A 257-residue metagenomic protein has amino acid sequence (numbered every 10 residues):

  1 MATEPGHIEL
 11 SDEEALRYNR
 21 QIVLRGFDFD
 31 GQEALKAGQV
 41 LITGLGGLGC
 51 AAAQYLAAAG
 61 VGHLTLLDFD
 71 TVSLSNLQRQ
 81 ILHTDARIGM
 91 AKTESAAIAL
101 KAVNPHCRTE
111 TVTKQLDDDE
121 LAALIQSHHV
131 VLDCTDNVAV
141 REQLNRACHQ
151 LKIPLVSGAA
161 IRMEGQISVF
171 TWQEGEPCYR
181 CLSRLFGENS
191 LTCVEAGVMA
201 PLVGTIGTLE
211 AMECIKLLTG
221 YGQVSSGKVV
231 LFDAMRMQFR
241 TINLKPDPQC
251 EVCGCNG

Functional and structural regions predicted by a protein language model:
M1-G257: Adenine nucleotide-associated cytosolic modules
